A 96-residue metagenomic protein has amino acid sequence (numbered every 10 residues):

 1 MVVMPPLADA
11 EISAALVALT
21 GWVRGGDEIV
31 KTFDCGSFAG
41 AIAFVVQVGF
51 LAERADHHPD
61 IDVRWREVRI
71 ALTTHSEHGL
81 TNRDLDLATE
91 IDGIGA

Functional and structural regions predicted by a protein language model:
M1-S37: N-terminal first-folded block
L7, E11, I42-L51: Short amphipathic alpha-helix segments
G21-R24, G49-P59, A96: Short arginine-rich
K31-A39, V68-H75: Alpha-helical scaffold segments that form or flank carboxylate-/histidine-based iron centers
A39-A43, G79-T81: Short, conserved charged micro-motifs
I42, R54-V68: Amphipathic, hydrophobic secondary-structure cores in small proteins
E67-A96: C-terminal structural segments of small proteins and small subunits
